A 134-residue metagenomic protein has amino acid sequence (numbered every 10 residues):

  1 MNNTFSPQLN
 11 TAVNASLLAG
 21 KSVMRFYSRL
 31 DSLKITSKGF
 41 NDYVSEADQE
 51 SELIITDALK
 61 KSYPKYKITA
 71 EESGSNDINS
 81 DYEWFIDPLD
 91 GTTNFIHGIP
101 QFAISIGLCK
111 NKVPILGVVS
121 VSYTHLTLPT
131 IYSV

Functional and structural regions predicted by a protein language model:
M1-L89: N-terminal subdomain of lithium-sensitive/metallo-dependent phosphomonoesterases centered on the IMPase/IPPase/PAP
I96: Glycine-rich, Arg-bearing micro-motifs that act as flexible, cationic patches
I99-A103: Conserved structural elements of the adenylate-forming
I104-L108, V118-V119, L126: Short beta-strand scaffold segments in enzyme catalytic cores
V113: Active-site neighborhood of HAD-like aspartate-dependent phosphohydrolases
T124-T130: Conserved small/polar residues in nucleotide/adenosyl-binding loops
